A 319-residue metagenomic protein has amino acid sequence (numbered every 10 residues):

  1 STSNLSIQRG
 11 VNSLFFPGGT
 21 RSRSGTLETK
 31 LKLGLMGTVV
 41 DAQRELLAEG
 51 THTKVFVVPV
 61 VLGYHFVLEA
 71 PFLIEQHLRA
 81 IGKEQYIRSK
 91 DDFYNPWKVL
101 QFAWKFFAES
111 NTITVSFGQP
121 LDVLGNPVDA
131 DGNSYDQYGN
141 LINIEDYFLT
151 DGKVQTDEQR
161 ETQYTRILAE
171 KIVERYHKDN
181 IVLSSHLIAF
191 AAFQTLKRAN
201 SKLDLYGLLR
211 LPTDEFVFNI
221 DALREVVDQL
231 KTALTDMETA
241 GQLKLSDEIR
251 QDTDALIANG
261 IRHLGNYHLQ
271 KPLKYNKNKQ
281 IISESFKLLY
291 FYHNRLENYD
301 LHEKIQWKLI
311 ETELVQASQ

Functional and structural regions predicted by a protein language model:
S1-Q319: Membrane-interfacial terminal anchoring regions of lipid-handling membrane enzymes
